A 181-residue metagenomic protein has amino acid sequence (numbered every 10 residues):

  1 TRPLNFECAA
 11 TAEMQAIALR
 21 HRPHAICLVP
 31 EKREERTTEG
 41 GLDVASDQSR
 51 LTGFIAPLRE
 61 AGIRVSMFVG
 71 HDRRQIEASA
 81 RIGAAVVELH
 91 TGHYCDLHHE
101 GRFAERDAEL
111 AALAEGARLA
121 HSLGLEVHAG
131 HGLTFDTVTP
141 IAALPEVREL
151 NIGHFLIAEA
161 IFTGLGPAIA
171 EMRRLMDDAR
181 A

Functional and structural regions predicted by a protein language model:
T1-A12, V44-S66, E105-A129, M172-R180: Alpha-helix-loop-beta-strand connector modules within alpha/beta enzyme cores
T1-S49: Glycine/small-residue-rich loop that forms an oxyanion/phosphate-binding "nest" at active or ligand-binding sites
R2-C8, I26-L28, V65-M67, V87-L89 (+2 more regions): Hydrophobic faces of well-ordered beta-strands that scaffold small-molecule active sites in alpha/beta enzyme cores
A12-R20, D72-I82, A129, L133-V147: Catalytic cores of alpha/beta
L28-A85: Hydrophobic, well-structured mid-protein blocks that either form specific transmembrane helices
L28-E35, V86-H99, E146-L165: Glycine-rich phosphate-binding active-site loops on the catalytic face of alpha/beta enzymes
G40, E100-R106, A158-A181: C-terminal helical cap(s) of enzyme catalytic domains, especially alpha/beta-barrels
R64-L119, L123: Histidine/lysine/aspartate-rich catalytic loop segments that bind and position anionic ligands
